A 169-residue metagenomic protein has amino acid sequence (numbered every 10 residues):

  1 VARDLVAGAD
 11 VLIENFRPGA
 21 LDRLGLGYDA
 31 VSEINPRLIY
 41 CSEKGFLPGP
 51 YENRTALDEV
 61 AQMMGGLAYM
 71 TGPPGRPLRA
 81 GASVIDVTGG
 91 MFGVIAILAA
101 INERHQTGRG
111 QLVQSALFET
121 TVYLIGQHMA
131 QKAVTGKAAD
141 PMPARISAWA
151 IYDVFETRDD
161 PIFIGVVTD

Functional and structural regions predicted by a protein language model:
V1-A96, A100-Q106, A148: N-terminal helix-loop segment corresponding to the beta1-alpha1 unit of nucleotide/adenylate-binding folds
M64-D169: Acidic, glycine-rich segments within the central catalytic cores of soluble metabolic enzymes that bind/position
